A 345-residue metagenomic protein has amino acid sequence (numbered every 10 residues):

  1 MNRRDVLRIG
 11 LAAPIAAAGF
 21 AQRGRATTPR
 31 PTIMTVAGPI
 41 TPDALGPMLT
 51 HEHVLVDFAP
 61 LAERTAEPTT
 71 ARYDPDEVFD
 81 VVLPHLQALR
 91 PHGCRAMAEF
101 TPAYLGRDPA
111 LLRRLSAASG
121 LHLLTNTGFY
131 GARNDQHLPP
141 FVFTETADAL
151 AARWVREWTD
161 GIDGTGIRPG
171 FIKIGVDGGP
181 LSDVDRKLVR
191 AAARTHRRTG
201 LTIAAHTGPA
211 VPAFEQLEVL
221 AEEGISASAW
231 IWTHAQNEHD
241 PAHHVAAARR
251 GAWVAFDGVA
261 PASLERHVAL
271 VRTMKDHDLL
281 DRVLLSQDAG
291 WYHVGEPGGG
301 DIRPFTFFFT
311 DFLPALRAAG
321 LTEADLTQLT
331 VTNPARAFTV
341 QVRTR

Functional and structural regions predicted by a protein language model:
M1-L7: Twin-arginine (Tat) signal peptide motif
L7-Q22, P31-G38, T306-R345: Mid-to-C-terminal alpha-helical segments outside catalytic/metal-binding sites
G46-T50, E63-H122, D148-I167: Alpha-helical scaffold segments that flank or form the walls of functional sites
H51, M97, H196, V254 (+2 more regions): Divalent metal-coordination and catalytic microenvironments
F58-A62, P109, D135, A213-V219 (+3 more regions): Histidine/acidic-residue-rich catalytic or RNA/ligand-binding cores of hydrolases and nuclease-related proteins
R95, R114-A117, H122-T202, W253 (+1 more regions): Active-site gating/metal-coordination segments in enzymes
A193, R197-D276, V283: Catalytic pocket-lining loop regions of alpha/beta-barrel enzymes, especially the amidohydrolase/enolase/GH5 lineages
A204, D257-G258, L279-I302: Short acidic/histidine-rich active-site segments
